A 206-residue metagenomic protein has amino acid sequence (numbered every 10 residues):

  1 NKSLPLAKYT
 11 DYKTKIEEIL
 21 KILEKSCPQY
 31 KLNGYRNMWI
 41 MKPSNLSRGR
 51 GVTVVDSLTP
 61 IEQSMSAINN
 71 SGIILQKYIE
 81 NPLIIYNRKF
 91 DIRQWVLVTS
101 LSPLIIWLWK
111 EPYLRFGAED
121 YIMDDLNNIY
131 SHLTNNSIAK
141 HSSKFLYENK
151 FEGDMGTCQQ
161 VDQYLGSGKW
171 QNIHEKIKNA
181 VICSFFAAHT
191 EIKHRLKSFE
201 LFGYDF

Functional and structural regions predicted by a protein language model:
N1-L201: Catalytic core of tubulin tyrosine ligase-like
Y204-F206: Hydrophobic residue at the +6 position relative to the catalytic HRD Asp in the kinase catalytic loop
